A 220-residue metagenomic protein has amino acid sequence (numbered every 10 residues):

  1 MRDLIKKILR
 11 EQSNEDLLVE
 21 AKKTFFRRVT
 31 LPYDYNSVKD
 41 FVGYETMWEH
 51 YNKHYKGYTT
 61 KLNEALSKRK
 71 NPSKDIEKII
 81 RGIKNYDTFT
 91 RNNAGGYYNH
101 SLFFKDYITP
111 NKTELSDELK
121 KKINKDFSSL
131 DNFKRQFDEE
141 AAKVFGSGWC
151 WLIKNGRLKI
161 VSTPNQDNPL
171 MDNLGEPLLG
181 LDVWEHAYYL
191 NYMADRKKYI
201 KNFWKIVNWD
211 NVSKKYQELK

Functional and structural regions predicted by a protein language model:
M1-T24: Charge-dense, intrinsically disordered terminal/linker segments
L17-K220: Feature for soluble, non-membrane regions of globular proteins
